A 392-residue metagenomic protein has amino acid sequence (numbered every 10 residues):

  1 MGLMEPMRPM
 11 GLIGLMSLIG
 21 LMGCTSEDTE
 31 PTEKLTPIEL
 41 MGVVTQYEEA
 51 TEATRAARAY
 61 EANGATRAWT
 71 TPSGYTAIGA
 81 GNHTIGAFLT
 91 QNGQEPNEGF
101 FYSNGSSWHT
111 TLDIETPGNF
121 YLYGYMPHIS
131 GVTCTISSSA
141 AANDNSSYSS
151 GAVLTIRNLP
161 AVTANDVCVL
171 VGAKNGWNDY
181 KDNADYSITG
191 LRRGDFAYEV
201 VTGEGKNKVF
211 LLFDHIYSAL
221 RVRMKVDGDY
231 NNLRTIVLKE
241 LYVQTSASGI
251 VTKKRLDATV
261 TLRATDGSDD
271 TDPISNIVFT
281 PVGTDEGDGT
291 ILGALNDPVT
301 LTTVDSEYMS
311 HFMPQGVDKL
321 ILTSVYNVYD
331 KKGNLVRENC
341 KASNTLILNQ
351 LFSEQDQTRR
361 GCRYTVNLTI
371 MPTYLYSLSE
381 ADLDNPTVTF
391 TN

Functional and structural regions predicted by a protein language model:
M1-G11: Bacterial N-terminal signal peptides that target proteins for export
L12-L18: Sec-dependent N-terminal signal peptides
G20-G23: C-terminal motif of bacterial Sec signal peptides marking the signal peptidase cleavage site
T25, C340-D356, R363: Aromatic sugar-binding interfaces of carbohydrate-active proteins
D28-V237, T300, G316, T323-V325 (+6 more regions): Short, low-hydrophobicity acidic/polar segments
N92-Y102, I250-A258, K332-T345: Surface-exposed loop/edge segments in extracytoplasmic proteins
A197-E204, L212, Y217-Y308, D318-K319: Short helix-loop boundary/capping segments
D297-Q350: Extended, compositionally biased non-globular segments
